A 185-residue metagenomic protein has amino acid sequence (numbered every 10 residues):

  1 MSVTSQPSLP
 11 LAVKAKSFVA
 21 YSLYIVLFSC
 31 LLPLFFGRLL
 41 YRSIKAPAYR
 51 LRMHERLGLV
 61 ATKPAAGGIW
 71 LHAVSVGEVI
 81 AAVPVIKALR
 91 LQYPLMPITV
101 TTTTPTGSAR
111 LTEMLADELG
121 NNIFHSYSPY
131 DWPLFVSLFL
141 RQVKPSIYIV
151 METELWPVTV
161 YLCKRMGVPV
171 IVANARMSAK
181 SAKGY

Functional and structural regions predicted by a protein language model:
M1-L9, T159, I171-A173: Compositionally biased, low-hydrophobicity segments enriched in charged and small polar residues
S2-L57: N-terminal membrane-anchoring alpha-helices
F36-Y185: Active-site and donor-binding regions of nucleotide-sugar-utilizing enzymes
